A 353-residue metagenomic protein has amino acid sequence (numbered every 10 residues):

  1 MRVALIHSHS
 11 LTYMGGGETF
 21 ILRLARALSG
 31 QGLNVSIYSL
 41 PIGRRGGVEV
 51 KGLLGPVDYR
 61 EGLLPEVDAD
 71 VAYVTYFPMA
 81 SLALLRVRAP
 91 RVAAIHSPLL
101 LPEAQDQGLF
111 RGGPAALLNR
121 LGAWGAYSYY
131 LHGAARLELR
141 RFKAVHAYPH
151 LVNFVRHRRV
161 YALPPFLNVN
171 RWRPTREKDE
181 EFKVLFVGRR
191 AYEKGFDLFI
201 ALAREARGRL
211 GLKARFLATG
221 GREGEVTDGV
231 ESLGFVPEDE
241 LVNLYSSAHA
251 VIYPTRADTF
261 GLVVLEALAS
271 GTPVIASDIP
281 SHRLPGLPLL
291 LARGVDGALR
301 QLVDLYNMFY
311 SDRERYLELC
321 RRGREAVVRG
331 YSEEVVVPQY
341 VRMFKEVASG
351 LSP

Functional and structural regions predicted by a protein language model:
L99-L101, F110-A144, V152: Membrane-proximal helix-turn-helix segments that form the acceptor-binding/catalytic region of lipid-linked
H157, P164-E181, N243: Acidic anion/phosphate-binding donor-loop and adjacent secondary structure in glycosyltransferase catalytic cores
R176-K194, I200-R204: Conserved donor-binding/catalytic core segment of Leloir-type glycosyltransferases
F235-V236, N243-A248: Short alpha-helical donor nucleotide-sugar binding micro-motif in glycosyltransferases
R256: Aromatic "clamp/platform" in nucleotide-sugar-dependent glycosyltransferases that forms part of the donor/acceptor
P273-A276: Short hydrophobic beta-strand element within catalytic cores of glycosyltransferases and related nucleotide-activated
R283-N307: Change "using UDP/GDP/dTDP sugars" to "using nucleotide sugars
S311-K345: A charged, aromatic-enriched C-terminal amphipathic alpha-helix characteristic of glycosyltransferases across folds
